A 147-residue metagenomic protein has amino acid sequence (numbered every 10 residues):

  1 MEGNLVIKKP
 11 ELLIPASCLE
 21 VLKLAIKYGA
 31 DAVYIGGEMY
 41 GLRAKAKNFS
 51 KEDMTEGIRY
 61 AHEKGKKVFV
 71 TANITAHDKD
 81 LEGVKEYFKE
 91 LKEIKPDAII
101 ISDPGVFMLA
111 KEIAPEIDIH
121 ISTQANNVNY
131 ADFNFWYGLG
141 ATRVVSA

Functional and structural regions predicted by a protein language model:
E2-A147: Non-catalytic helical/linker scaffolds that mediate oligomerization, partner binding, and domain coupling around large
